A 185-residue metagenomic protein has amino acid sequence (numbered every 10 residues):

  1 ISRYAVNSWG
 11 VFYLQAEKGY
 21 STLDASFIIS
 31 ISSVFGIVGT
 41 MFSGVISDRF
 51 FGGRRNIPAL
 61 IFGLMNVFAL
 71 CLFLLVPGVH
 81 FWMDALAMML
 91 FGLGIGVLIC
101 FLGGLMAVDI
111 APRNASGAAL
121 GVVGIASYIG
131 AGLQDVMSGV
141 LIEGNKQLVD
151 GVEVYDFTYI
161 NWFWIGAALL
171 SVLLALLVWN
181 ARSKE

Functional and structural regions predicted by a protein language model:
I1-S43, I99-C100, G104, A131-G139: Extracytoplasmic gate region of multi-pass secondary transporters
L14-Q15, I46-F51, M137-Q147: Interfacial helix-cap and linker-helix signal at transmembrane-aqueous boundaries of multi-pass secondary transporters
D48-G63: Cytoplasmic membrane-interface "Motif A"-like loop-to-helix N-cap segments of 12-TM Major Facilitator Superfamily
G52, M106-S116: Paired intracellular helix-loop junctions of major facilitator superfamily
R54-I57, G139-A168: A membrane-interface helix-boundary motif in multi-pass transporters
L64-G78: C-terminal ends and interior cores of transmembrane alpha-helices in multi-pass membrane transporters/permeases
F73-P77, W162-E185: Multi-pass alpha-helical transporter architecture, strongest for 12-TM Major Facilitator/SLC carriers used
R113-K146: A late C-terminal transmembrane helix in Major Facilitator Superfamily
